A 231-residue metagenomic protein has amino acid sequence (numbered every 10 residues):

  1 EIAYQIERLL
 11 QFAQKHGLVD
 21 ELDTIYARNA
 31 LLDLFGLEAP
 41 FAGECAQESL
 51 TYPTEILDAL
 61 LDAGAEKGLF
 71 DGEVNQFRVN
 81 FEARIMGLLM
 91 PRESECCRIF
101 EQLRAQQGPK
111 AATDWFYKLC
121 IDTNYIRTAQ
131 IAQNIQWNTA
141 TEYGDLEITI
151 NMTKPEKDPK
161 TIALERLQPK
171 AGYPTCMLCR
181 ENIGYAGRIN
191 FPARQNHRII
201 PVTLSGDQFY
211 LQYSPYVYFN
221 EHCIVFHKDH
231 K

Functional and structural regions predicted by a protein language model:
E1-H230: Active-site microenvironments that recognize anionic phosphate/pyrophosphate groups
